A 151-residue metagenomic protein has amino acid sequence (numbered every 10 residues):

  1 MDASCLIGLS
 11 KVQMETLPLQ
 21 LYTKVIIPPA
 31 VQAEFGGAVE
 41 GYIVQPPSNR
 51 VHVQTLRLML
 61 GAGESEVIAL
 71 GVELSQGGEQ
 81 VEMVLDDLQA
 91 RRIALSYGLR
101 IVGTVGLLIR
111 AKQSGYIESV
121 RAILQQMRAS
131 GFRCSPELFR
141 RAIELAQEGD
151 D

Functional and structural regions predicted by a protein language model:
A3-E82, L88, Y97-L99: Active-site-proximal, substrate-binding regions of enzyme catalytic domains and RNA-binding/basic surfaces
A30-Q32, R91-D151: Acidic, PIN/NYN-like endoribonuclease modules and their adjacent C-terminal/linker elements
